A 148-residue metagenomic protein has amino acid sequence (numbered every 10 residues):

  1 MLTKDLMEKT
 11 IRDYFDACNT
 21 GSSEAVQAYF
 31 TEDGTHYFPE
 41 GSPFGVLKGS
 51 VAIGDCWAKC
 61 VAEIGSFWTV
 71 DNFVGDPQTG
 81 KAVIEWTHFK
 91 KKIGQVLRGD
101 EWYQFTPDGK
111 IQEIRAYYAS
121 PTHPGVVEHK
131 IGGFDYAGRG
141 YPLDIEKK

Functional and structural regions predicted by a protein language model:
M1-A28, E32, G133, Y141-K148: Short, low-complexity N-terminal intrinsically disordered segments enriched in polar/charged residues
L2-R12, K48-G54, G109: Short charge-dense sequence patches
L6, D55-K148: A beta-strand edge to alpha-helix "cap/lid" segment located at domain peripheries
A17-N19, A25, G34, A82 (+2 more regions): Small-side-chain structural scaffolding
C18, S22, G41-S42, G49 (+3 more regions): Proteins with a high burden of low-complexity, intrinsically disordered sequence enriched in S/T/G/P/A and R, requiring
S23-T79: A solvent-exposed, acidic/Ser-Thr-rich amphipathic alpha-helical stretch
